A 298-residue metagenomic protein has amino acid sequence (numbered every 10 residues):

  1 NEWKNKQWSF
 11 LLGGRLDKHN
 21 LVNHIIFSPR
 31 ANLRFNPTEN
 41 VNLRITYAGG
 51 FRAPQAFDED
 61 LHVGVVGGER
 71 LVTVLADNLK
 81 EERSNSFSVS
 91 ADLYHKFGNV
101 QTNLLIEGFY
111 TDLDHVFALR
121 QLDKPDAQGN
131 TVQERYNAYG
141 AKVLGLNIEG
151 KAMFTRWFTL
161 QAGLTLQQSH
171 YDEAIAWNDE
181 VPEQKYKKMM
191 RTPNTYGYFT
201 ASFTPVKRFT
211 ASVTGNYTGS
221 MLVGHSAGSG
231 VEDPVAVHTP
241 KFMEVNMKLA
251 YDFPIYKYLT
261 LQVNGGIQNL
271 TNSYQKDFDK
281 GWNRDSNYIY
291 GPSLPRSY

Functional and structural regions predicted by a protein language model:
N1-T38, N42, A53, G64-V65 (+2 more regions): Signature of Gram-negative outer-membrane beta-barrel scaffolds
K4, I25-F27, R83-F87, G140-L144 (+3 more regions): Residues that define the transmembrane beta-barrel architecture of outer-membrane proteins
K4-S9, F109-D112, N130, E134-A227: Gram-negative outer-membrane beta-barrel transporters
Q7-F10, N40-L43, F97-T102, W157-L160 (+2 more regions): Repeated loop/turn-to-beta-strand initiation elements of outer-membrane beta-barrel proteins
L12-L16, A31, I45-G49, D58 (+4 more regions): Transmembrane beta-barrel strands of outer-membrane/channel proteins
N32-R34, S88-A91, G291-Y298: Outer-membrane beta-barrel "beta-signal"
N36, R44, N78-Y136, K142: Membrane-embedded beta-barrel scaffold of Gram-negative outer-membrane proteins
D114, Y217-S226, Y251-Y298: C-terminal beta-signal and adjacent terminal beta-strands/loops of Gram-negative outer-membrane beta-barrel proteins
